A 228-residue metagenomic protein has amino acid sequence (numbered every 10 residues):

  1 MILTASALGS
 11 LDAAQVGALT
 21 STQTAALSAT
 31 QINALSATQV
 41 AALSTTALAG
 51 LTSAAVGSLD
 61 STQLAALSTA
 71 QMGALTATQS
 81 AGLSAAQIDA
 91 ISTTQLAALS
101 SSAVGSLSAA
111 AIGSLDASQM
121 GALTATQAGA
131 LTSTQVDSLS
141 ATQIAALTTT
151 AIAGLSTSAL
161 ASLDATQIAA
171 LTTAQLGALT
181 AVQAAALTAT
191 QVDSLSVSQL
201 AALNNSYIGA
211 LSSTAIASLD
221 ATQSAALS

Functional and structural regions predicted by a protein language model:
M1-S228: General marker for long, soluble alpha-helical cores
